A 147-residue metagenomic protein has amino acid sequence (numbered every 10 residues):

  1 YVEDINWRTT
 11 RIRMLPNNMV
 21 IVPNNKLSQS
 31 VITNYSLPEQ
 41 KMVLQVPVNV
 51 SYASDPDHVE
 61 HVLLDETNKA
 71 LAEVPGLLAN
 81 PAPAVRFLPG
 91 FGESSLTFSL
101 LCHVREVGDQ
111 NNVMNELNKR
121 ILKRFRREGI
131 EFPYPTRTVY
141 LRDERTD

Functional and structural regions predicted by a protein language model:
Y1-N80: Soluble accessory domains appended to multi-pass membrane transport proteins
L15, N34-Y35, V50-S54, L64 (+1 more regions): Solvent-exposed, non-transmembrane regulatory segments of membrane-associated proteins
